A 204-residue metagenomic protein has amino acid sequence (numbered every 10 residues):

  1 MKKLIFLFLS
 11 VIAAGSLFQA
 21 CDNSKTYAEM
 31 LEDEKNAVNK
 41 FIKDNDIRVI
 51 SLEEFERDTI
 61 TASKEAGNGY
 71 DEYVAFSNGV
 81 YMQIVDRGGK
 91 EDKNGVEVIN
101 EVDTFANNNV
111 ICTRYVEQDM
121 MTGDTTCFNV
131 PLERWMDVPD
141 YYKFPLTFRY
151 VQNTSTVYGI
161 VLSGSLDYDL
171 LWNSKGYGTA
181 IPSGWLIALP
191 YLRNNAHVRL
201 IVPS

Functional and structural regions predicted by a protein language model:
L4-G15: Sec-dependent N-terminal signal peptides
S16-A20: C-terminal motif of bacterial Sec signal peptides marking the signal peptidase cleavage site
C21-S204: Cross-family detector of peptidyl-prolyl cis-trans isomerase
